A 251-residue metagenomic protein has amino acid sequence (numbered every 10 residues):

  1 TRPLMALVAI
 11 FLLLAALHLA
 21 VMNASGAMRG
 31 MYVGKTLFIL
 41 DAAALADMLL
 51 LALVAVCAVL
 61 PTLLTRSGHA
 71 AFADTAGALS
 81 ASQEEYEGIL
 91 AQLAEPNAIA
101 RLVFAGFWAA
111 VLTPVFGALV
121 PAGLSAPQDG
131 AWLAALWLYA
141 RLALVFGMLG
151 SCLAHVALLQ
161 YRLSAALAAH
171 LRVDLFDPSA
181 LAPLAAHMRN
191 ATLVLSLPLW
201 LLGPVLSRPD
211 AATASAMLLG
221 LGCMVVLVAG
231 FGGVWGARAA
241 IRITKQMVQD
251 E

Functional and structural regions predicted by a protein language model:
T1-A168, R189-T192: Transmembrane-helix bundle segments that line or gate the permeation/cavity pathway in multi-pass membrane proteins
F116-D250: Generic multipass alpha-helical transmembrane bundles of integral membrane proteins
